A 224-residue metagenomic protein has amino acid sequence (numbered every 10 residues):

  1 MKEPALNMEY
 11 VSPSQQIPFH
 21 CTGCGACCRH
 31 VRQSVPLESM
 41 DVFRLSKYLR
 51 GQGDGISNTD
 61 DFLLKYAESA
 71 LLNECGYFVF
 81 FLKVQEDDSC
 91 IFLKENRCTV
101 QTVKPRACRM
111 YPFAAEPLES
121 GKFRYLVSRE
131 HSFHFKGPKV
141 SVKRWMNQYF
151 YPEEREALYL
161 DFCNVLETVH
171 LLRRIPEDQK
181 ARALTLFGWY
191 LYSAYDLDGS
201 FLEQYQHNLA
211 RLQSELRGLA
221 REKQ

Functional and structural regions predicted by a protein language model:
M1-Q224: Short loop/turn segments that flank or connect secondary-structure elements
